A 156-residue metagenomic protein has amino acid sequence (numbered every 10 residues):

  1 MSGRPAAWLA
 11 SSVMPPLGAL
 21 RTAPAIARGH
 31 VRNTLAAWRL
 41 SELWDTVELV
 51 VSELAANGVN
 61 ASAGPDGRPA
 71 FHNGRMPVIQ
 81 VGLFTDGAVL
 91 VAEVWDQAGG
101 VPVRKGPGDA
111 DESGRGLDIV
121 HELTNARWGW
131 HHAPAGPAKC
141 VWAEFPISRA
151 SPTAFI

Functional and structural regions predicted by a protein language model:
M1-L49: Bergerat-fold GHKL ATPase/HATPase_c domain
M1-S12, V59-I156: Conserved beta-strand-loop-beta-strand hairpin that lines the nucleotide-binding pocket of ATP/GTP-utilizing enzymes
R32, G58-V59: Short, well-ordered amphipathic alpha-helices
V51-S52, G136: Short secondary-structure capping/turn micro-motifs that flank functional sites
E53, N57: Conserved polar catalytic motif of the HATPase_c/GHKL fold
